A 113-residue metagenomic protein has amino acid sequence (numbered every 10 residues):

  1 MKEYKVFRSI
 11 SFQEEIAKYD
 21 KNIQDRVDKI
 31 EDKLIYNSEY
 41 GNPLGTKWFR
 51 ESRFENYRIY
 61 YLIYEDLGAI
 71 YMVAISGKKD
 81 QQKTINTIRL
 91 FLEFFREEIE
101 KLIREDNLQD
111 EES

Functional and structural regions predicted by a protein language model:
K2-G45: Negatively charged, low-complexity tracts enriched in Asp/Glu with abundant Ser/Thr
K2-K5, L62-S113: Enriched for short, Lys/Arg-rich terminal
E15, F49, S76: Conserved short-loop catalytic and cofactor-binding motifs
Y19, R53-N56, D80: Short coil/turn residues that cap or connect secondary-structure elements
D28-F54, I99-L108: A short, surface-exposed loop/turn module that caps and links secondary-structure elements
S38, N56-R58, S76: Short, well-ordered turn and helix-capping elements at secondary-structure junctions
T46, Y57, D66: ATP/adenylate-binding site constellation spanning eukaryotic-like Ser/Thr protein kinases, ABC-transporter
E51, R58-L62: Short, surface-exposed charged micro-motifs
